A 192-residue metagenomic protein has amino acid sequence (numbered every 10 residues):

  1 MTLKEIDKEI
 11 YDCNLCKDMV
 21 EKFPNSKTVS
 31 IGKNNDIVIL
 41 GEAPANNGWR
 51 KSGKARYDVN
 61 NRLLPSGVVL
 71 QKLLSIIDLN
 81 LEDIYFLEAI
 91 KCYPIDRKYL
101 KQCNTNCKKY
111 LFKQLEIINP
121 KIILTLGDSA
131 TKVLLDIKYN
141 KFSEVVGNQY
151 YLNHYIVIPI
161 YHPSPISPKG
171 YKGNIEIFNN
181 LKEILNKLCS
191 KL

Functional and structural regions predicted by a protein language model:
T2-N148, L152-C189: A polyanion-binding, active-site-adjacent surface
